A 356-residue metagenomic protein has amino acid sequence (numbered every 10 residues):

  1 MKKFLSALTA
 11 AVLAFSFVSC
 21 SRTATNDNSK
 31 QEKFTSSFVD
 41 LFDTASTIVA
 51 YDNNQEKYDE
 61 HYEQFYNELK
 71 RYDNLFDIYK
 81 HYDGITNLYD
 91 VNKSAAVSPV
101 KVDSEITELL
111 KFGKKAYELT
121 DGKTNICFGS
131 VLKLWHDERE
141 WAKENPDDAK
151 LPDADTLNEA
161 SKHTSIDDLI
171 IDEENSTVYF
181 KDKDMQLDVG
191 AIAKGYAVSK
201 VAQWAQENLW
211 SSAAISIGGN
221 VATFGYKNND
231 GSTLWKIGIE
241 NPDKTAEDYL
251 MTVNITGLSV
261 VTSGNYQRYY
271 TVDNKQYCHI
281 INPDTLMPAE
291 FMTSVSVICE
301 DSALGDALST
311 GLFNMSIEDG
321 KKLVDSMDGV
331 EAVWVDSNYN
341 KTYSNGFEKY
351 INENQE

Functional and structural regions predicted by a protein language model:
K2-L8, F15-E356: Mature catalytic core of soluble alpha/beta enzymes
